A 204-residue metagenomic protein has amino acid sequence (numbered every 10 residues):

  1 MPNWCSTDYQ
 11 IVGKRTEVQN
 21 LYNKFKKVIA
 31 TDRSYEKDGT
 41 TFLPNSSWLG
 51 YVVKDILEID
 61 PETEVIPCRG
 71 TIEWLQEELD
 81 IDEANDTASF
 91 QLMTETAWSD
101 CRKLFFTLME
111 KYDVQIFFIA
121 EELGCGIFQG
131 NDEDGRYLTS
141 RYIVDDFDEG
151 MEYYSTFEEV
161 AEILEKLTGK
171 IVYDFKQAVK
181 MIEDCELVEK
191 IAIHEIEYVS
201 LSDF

Functional and structural regions predicted by a protein language model:
M1-F204: Intrinsic low-complexity, intrinsically disordered or marginally ordered coil/linker segments
